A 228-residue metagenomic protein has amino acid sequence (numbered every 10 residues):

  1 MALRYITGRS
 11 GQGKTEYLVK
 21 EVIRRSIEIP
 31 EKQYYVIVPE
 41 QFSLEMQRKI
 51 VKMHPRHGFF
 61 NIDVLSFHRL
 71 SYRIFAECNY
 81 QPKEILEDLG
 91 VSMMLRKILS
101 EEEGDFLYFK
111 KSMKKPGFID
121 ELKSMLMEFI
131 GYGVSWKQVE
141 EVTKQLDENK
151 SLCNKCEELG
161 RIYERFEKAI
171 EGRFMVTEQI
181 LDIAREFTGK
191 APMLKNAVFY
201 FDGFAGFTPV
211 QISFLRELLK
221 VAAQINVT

Functional and structural regions predicted by a protein language model:
M1, E31-Q33, L194-A197, A222-Q224: A general structural motif
A2-I6, K14-Y17, E101-G203, P209-V210 (+1 more regions): Accessory N-terminal region flanking or inserted into the helicase ATPase core in nucleic-acid motor proteins
A2-V51: Glycine-rich P-loop/Walker A and Walker A-like loops and their local beta1-loop-alpha1 context in P-loop NTPases
E21, R25, H54, F187-A191 (+1 more regions): Hydrophobic helix-cap positions at the C-terminus of alpha-helices in RecA-like/P-loop ATPase nucleotide-binding cores
E31-D147: Conserved P-loop NTPase-based nucleic-acid remodeling module centered on helicase motor cores
Q41-S43, A205-T208: Gly/Ser/Thr-rich loops at beta-strand to alpha-helix junctions that form or flank small-molecule/cofactor-binding
D63-L70, V198-F207, N226: Conserved helicase core region in the C-terminal RecA-like lobe
Q211-T228: Conserved RecA-like helicase ATPase core segment that couples NTP binding/hydrolysis to strand translocation
